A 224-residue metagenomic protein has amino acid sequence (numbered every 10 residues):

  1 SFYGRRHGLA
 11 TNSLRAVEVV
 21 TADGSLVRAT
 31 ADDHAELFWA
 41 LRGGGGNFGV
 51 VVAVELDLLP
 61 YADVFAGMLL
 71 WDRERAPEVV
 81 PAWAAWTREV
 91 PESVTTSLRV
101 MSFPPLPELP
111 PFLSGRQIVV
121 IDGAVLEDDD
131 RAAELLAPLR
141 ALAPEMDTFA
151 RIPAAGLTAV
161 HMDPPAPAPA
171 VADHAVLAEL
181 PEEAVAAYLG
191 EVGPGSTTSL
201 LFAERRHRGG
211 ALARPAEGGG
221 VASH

Functional and structural regions predicted by a protein language model:
S1-H224: Soluble FAD-dependent oxygen oxidases
